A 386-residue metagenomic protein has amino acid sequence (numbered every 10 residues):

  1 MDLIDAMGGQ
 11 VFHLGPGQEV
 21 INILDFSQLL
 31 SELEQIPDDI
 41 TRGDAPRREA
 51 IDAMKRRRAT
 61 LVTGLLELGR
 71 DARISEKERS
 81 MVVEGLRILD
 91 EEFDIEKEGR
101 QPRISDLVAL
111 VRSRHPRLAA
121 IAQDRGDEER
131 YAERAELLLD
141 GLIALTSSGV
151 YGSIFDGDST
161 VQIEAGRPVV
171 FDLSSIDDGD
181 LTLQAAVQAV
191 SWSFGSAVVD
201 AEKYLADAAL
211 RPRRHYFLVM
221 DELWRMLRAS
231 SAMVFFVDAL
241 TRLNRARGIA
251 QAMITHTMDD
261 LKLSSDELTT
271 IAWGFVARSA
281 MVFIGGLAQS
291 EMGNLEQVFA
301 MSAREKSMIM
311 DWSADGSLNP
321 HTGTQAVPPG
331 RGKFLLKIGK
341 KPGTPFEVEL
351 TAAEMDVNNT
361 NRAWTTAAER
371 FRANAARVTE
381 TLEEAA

Functional and structural regions predicted by a protein language model:
L3-G9, L14, I23-I249, Q325-P328 (+2 more regions): P-loop NTPase motor domains
G15-I40, M233-E347: Conserved ATP-driven motor cores of ASCE-family P-loop NTPases powering translocation/secretion/packaging/pilus
Q18, L86, E92-A109, R167-V169 (+4 more regions): Short, exposed beta-strand "edge-strand" segments with a Pro/Gly-rich flavor and a Y/T-containing core
E92, S113-R114, S148, W312-D315 (+1 more regions): Surface-exposed polar/charged interaction patches
G179-L181, R228, G293, T344-E347 (+1 more regions): Short helix/loop capping segments that flank catalytic or ligand/cofactor-binding pockets
A185-A189, F299-A300, T351-A353, A363-E369: Short intrinsically disordered coil segments
P329-K341, F346-T351, N358-A386: Extended, compositionally biased alpha-helical segments that mediate assembly or anchoring
